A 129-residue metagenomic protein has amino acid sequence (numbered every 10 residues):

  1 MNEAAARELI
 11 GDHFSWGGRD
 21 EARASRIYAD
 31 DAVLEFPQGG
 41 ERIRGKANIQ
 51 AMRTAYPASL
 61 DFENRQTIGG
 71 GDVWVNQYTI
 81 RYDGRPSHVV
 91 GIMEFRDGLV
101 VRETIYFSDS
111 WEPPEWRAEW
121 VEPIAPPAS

Functional and structural regions predicted by a protein language model:
M1-G18, A22-R26, D30, E119-S129: Short, low-complexity N-terminal intrinsically disordered segments enriched in polar/charged residues
A4-A6, E21-D72, E112: A solvent-exposed, acidic/Ser-Thr-rich amphipathic alpha-helical stretch
H13, R23-S25, A32, G45 (+4 more regions): Hydrophobic pocket/interface hotspot
L60-F62, R85-I92: Short, surface-exposed coil-to-beta transition loops
V75-D83: Short beta-strand segments that buttress and anchor functional surface loops
V90-A125: Short beta-strand edge/turn micro-motifs at domain boundaries
